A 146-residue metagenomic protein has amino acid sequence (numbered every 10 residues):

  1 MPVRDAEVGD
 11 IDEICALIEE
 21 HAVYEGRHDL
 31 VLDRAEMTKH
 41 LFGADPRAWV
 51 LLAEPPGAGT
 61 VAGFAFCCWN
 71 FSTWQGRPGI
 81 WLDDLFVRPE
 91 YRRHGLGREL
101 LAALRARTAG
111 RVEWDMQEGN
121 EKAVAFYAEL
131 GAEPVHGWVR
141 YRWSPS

Functional and structural regions predicted by a protein language model:
P2-A16: A short beta-loop-alpha structural element at the N-terminal edge of CoA-dependent acyl/N-acetyltransferase catalytic
C15-H40: Conserved GNAT-fold acetyl-CoA-binding loop/helix
H40-L52, W81: A short helix-loop-beta-strand connector motif used in the catalytic cores of GNAT acetyltransferases and, in some
L52, T60-W69, W81: Conserved beta-strand in the GNAT
F71-L82, R92, G110, H136: A conserved beta-turn-beta hairpin within the catalytic core of GNAT-like acetyltransferases that forms part
Q75, R88-A102, E118-A125: Conserved glycine-rich acetyl-CoA-binding loop
R88, E99-R111, E133: Conserved acyl-CoA
R107-T108, E113-V124, R142-P145: Conserved beta-strand-loop-alpha-helix junction that forms the acyl-donor binding cleft
